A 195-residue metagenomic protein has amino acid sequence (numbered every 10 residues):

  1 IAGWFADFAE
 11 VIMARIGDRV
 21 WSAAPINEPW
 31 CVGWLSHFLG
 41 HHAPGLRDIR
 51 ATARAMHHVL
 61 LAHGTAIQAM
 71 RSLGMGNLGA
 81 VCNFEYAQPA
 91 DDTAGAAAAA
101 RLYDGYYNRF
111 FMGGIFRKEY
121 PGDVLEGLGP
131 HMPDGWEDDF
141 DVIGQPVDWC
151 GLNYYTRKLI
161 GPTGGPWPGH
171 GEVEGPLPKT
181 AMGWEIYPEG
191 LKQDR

Functional and structural regions predicted by a protein language model:
I1-R195: Active-site region of glycoside hydrolase catalytic domains
